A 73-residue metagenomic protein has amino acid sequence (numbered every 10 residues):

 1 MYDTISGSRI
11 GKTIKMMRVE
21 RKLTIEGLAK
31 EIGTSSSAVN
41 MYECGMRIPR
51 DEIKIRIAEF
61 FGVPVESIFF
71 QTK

Functional and structural regions predicted by a protein language model:
M1-E20: A short, Lys/Arg-rich alpha-helix, primarily the initiator
K15, N40-M41, F69: Key DNA-contacting residues within the recognition helix of helix-turn-helix
V19, G33, C44-M46, K73: Residue-level detection of the helix-turn-helix DNA-binding "recognition helix"
V19, K30, E59: Alpha-helical residues within the helix-turn-helix
K22-M41: Short alpha-helical DNA-recognition segment
G33, E52-S67: DNA major-groove recognition helix of helix-turn-helix/homeodomain DNA-binding modules
S67-K73: Short amphipathic recognition helices of helix-turn-helix/homeodomain-type DNA-binding modules
